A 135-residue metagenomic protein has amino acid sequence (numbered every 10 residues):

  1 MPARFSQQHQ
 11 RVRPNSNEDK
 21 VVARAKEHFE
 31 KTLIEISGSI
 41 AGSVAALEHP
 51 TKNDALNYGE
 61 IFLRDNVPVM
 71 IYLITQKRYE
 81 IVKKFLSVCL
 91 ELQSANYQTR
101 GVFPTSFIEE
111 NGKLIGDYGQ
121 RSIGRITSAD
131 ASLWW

Functional and structural regions predicted by a protein language model:
M1-W135: Acidic, mature catalytic/reactive cores of soluble proteins
